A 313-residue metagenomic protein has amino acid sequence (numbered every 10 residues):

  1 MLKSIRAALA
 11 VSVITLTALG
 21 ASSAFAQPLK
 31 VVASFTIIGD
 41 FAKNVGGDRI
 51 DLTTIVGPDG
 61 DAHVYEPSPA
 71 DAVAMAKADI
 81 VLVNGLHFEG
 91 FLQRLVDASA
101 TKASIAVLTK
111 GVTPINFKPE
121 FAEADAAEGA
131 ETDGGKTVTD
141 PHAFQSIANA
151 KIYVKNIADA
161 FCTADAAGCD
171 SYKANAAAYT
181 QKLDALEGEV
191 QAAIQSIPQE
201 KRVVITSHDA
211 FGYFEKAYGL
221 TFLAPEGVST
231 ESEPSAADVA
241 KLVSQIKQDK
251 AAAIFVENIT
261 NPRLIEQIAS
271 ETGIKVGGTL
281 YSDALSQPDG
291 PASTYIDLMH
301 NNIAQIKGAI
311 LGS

Functional and structural regions predicted by a protein language model:
M1-S12: Bacterial N-terminal signal peptides that target proteins for export
L2, A24-F25: Short, aromatic- and cysteine-enriched interfacial helices/patches that mediate contacts at lipid membranes
S12-T15, A304: N-terminal non-cleavable signal-anchor helices
T15-A24: C-terminal segment of classical bacterial N-terminal signal peptides
F25-S313: Extracytoplasmic metal-acquisition and chelation regions
